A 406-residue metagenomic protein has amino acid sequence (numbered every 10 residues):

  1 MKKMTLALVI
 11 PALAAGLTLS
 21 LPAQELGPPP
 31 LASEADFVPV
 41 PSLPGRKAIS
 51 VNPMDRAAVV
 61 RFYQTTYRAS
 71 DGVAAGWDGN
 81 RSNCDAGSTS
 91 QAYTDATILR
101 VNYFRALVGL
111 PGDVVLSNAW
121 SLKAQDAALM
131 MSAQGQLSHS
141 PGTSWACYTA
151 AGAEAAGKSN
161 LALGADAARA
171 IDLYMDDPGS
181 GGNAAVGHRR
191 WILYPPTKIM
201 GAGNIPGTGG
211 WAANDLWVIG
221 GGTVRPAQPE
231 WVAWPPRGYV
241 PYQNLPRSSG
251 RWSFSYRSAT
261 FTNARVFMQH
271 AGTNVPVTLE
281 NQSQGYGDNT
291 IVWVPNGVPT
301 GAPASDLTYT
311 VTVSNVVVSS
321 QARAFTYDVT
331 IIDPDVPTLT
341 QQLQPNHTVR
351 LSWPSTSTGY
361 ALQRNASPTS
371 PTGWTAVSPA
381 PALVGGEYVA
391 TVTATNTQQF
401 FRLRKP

Functional and structural regions predicted by a protein language model:
M1-M4: Positively charged n-region of N-terminal signal peptides that target proteins for export
A7-T18: Bacterial N-terminal signal peptides
L8-V9, P111, T369-T372: A periodicity- and composition-biased signal for non-globular, repetitive helical segments
L13, D95, A151, I192 (+6 more regions): Generic marker of residues within folded, mature protein domains
A23-D333: Functional surface patches built around histidine and acidic residues
P334-P406: Short, composition-biased motifs enriched in small/polar/acidic residues
